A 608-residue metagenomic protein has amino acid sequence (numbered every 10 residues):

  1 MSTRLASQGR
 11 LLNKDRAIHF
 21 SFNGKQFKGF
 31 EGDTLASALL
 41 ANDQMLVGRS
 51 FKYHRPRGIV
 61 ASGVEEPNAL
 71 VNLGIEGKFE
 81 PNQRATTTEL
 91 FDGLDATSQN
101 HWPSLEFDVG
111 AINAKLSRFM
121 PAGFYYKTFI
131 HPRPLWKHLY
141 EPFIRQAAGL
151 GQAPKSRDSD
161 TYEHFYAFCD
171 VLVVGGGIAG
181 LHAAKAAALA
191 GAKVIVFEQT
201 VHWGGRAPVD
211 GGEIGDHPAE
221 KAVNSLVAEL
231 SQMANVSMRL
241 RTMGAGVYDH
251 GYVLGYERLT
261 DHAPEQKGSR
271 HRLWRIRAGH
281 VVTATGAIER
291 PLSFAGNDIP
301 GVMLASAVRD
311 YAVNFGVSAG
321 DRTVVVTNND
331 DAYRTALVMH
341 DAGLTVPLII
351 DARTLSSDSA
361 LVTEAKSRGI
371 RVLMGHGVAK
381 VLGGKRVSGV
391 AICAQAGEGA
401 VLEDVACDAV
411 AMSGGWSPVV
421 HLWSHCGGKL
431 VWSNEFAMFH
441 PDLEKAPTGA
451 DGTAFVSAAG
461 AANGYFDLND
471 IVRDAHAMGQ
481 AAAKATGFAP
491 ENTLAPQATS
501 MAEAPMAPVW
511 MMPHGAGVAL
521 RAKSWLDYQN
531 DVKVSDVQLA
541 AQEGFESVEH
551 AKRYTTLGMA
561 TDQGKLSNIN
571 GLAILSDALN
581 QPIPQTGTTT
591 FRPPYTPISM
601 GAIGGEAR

Functional and structural regions predicted by a protein language model:
M1-R608: Residues forming the flavin
